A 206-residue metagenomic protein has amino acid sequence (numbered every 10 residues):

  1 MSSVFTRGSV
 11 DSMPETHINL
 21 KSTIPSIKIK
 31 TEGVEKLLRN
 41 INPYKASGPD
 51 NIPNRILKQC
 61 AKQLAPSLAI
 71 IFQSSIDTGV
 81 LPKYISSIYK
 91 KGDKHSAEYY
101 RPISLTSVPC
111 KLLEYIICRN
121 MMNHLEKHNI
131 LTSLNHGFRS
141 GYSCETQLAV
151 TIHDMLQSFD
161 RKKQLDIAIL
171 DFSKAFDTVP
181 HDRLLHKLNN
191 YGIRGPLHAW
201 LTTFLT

Functional and structural regions predicted by a protein language model:
M1-F5, E98-K127, Q147-V150, S173: Conserved pre-motif C helix in the palm subdomain of viral-like polymerases
M1-Y99, S104, L112, G192: Surface-exposed loop/turn segments and immediately adjacent short secondary-structure elements within folded domains
F5, L38, Y89, P109 (+6 more regions): Residues that mediate protein self-association or partner binding, especially in amphipathic alpha-helical
Y44-I52, H95-L105, T146-H186: Conserved catalytic palm subdomain of right-hand nucleotidyl-transferase polymerases, strongest for RNA-directed enzymes
I52-C60, N135-S140, I169-A175: Conserved short loop/turn motifs at secondary-structure junctions
R55, S67, I116, V150 (+1 more regions): Amphipathic alpha-helical interaction/coupling elements
K127-L134: A short alpha-helix capping/helix-loop junction motif
F172-T206: Conserved polymerase palm-domain catalytic core
